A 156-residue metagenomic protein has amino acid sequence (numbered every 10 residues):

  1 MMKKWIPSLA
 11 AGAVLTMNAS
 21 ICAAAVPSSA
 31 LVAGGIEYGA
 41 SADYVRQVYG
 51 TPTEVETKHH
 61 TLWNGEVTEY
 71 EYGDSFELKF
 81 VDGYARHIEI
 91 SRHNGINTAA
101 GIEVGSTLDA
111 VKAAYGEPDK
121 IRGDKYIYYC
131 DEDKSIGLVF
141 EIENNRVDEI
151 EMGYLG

Functional and structural regions predicted by a protein language model:
M2-A24: Sec-dependent N-terminal signal peptides of Gram-positive bacterial secreted proteins and lipoproteins
A11, V81-A85, E89: Membrane-targeting and insertion segments and their boundary/processing signals
N18, N64, N94-N97, N144-N145: Detector for Asparagine
A24-L31, R86-I96: Acidic/histidine-rich, surface-exposed loop or edge segments in extracytoplasmic proteins
A25-V26, V32, A42-Y84, E103-L155: A cross-family detector of function-defining hotspots
I36-Y38, A99-V104: Short, surface-exposed ligand-recognition loops at beta-strand->loop->(often short) alpha-helix junctions that present
I90-N94, E151-G156: Short, solvent-exposed aromatic-acidic interface loops
H93-G101, Y126: Hydrophobic transmembrane alpha-helix bundles
